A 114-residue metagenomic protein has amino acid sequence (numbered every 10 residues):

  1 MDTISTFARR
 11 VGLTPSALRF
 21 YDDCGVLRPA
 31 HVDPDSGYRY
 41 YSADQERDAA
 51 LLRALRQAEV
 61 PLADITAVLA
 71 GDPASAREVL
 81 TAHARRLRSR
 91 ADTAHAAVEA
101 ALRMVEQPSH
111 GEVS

Functional and structural regions predicted by a protein language model:
M1-P61: Basic helix-turn-helix/winged-helix DNA-binding cores and closely related short helical interaction motifs
Y40, V113-S114: Solvent-exposed, well-ordered amphipathic alpha-helical segments that flank/support binding or catalytic loops
I65: Hydrophobic positions on the alpha-helical face of helix-turn-helix-like DNA-binding modules
L69-V113: Short, charged amphipathic alpha-helical surface segments
